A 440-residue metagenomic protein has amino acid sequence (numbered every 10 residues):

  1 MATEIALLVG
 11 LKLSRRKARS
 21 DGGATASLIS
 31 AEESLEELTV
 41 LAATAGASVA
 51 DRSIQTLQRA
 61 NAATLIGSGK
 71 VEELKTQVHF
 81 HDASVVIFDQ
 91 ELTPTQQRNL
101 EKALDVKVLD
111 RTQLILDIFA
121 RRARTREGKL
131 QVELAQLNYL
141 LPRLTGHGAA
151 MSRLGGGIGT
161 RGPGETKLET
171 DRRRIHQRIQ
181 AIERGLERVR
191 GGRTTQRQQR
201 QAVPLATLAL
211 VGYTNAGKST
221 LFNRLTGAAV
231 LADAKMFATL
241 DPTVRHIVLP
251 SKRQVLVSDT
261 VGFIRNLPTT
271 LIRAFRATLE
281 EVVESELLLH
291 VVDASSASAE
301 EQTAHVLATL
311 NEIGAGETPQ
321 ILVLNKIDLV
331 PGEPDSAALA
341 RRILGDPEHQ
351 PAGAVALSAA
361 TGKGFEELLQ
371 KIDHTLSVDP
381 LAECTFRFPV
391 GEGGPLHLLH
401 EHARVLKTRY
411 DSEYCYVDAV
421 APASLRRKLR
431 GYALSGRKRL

Functional and structural regions predicted by a protein language model:
M1-L7, L11, R19-A26, S30 (+6 more regions): C-terminal-of-GTPase-core extension/linker across diverse P-loop GTPases
M1-R111, I115-L116, G436-L440: N-terminal accessory targeting/assembly segments
K12-L13, I54-Q55, Q90-L92, R111-L114 (+6 more regions): Short, ordered loop/turn segments at secondary-structure junctions
K17, G23-I29, R59-T64, R122-E127 (+5 more regions): Flexible beta-alpha connector loops of hexameric P-loop NTPases
S27, A31-T44, V71, K75-F80 (+3 more regions): Conserved C-terminal guanine-recognition region of P-loop GTPase G domains, centered on the G4
L38, V86, L137, I175 (+9 more regions): Residue-level signature of catalytic and energy-coupling elements of molecular machines, predominantly ATP/GTP-dependent
Q113-V132: Short alpha-helix plus adjacent loop in nuclease-associated cores
G191-R193, Q199-A206, R224-L256, I264-A277 (+2 more regions): Switch I (effector-binding) loop of TRAFAC-class P-loop GTPase G-domains
